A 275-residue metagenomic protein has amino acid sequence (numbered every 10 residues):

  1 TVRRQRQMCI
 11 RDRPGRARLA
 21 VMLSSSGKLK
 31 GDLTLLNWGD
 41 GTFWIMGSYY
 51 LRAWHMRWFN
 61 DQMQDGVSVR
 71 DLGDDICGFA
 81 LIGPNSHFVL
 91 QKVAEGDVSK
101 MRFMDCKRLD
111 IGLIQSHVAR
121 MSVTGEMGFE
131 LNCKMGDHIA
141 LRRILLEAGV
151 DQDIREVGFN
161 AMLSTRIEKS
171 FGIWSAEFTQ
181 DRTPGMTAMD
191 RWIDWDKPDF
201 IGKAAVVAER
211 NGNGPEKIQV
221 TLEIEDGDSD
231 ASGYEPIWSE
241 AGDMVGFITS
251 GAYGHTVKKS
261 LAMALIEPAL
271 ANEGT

Functional and structural regions predicted by a protein language model:
T1-I10: Single conserved hydrophobic/aromatic residue that forms the stacking wall/gate of nucleotide- or nucleobase-binding
R6, G31-L33, S116: Change "...and in nucleic-acid phosphodiester-cleaving endonucleases..." to "...and in nucleic-acid processing enzymes
R6, R18, S232-Y234: Short loop/turn microsegments at loop-to-beta-strand junctions
R11, S24, W44-S48: Short secondary-structure transition/capping motifs
R11-R18: Active-site cofactor/substrate anionic-group-binding motifs, chiefly glycine- and Lys/Arg-rich phosphate-binding loops
L23-T34: Cytochrome P450
N37-T275: Conserved, structured C-terminal
